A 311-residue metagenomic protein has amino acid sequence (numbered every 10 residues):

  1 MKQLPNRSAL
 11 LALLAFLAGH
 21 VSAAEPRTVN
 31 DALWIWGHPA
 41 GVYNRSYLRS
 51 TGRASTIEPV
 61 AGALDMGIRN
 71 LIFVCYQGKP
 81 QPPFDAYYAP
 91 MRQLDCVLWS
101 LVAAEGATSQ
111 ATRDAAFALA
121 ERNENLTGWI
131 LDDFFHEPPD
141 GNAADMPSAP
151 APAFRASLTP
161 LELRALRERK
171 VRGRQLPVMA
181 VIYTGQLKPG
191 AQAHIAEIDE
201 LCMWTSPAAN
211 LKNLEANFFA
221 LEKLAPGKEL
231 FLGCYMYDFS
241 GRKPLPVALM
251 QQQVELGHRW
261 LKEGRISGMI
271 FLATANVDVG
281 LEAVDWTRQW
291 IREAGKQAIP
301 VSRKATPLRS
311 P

Functional and structural regions predicted by a protein language model:
M1-L10: Bacterial N-terminal signal peptides that target proteins for export
Q3, L17, R27-T28: Intrinsic disorder/low-complexity signature
L14-S22: Hydrophobic h-region of N-terminal signal peptides that target proteins for export in Gram-negative bacteria
A24-P311: Glycan-processing catalytic domains of CAZymes
